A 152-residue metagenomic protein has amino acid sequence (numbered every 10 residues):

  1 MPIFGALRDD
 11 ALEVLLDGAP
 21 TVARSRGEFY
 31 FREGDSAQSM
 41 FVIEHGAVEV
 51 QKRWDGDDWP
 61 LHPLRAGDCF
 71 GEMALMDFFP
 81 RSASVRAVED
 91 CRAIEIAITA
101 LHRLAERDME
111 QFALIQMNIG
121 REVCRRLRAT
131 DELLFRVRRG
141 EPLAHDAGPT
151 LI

Functional and structural regions predicted by a protein language model:
M1-R53: Regulatory nucleotide-sensing modules
P2, W59, C91: Short, flexible active-site loop motifs that bind/organize anionic cofactors or intermediates
L12, R81, T99-E141: A small-molecule sensor/coupling module
A19, S25, A37, D58-W59 (+2 more regions): Short coil/loop residues immediately preceding or within conserved phosphate-binding loops of NTP-utilizing enzyme
S39-M76: Helix-adjacent hinge/juxtasegments
H62-M117: Cyclic-nucleotide recognition modules
V137-I152: Intrinsically disordered or compositionally simple regulatory linkers and C-terminal tails in signal-transduction
